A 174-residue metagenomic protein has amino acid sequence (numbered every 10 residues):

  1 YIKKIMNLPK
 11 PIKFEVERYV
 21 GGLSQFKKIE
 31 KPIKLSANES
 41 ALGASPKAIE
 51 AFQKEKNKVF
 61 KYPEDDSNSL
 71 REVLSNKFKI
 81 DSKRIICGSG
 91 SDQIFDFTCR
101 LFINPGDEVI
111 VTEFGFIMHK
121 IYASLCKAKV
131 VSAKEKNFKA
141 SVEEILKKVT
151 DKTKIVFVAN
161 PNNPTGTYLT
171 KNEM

Functional and structural regions predicted by a protein language model:
Y1-I2, V20, A123, K148: Compositionally biased, intrinsically disordered low-complexity regions enriched in proline and serine
Y1-K3, N7, I29, P46 (+4 more regions): A generic "functional-site adjacency" signal
I2-K61: N-terminal "arm"/small-domain region of PLP-dependent enzymes with the aminotransferase-like
F60-M174: Conserved core of the PLP fold type I
